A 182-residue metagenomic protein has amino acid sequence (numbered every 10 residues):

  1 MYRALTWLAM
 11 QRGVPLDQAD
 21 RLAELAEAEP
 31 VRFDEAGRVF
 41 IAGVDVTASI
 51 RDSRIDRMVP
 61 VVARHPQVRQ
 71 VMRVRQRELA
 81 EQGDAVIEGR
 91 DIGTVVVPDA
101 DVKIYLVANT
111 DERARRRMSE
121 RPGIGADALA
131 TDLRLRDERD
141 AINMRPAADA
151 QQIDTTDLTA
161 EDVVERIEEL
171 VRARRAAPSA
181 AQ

Functional and structural regions predicted by a protein language model:
M1, R90-I92, A108-N109: Short, ordered loop/turn segments at secondary-structure junctions
Y2-D84, D111-E112, D127-L135, V163-V164 (+1 more regions): ATP-dependent small-molecule kinase phosphotransfer cores that center on conserved nucleotide phosphate-binding segments
M10, M118-S119: Short polybasic/polar patches that bind polyanions
F33, Q76-G83, R90-V95, D99 (+1 more regions): Small-molecule kinase domains that catalyze NTP-dependent phosphoryl transfer to phosphate-bearing small molecules
D45, Y105, Q152-D154: Structural signal for conserved beta-strand scaffold positions within catalytic alpha/beta enzyme cores
P98-M118, A130-D132: Conserved phosphate-donor/acceptor-positioning beta-strand/loop module used by diverse small-molecule
E169-Q182: Generic C-terminal helix-cap and adjacent flexible tail
